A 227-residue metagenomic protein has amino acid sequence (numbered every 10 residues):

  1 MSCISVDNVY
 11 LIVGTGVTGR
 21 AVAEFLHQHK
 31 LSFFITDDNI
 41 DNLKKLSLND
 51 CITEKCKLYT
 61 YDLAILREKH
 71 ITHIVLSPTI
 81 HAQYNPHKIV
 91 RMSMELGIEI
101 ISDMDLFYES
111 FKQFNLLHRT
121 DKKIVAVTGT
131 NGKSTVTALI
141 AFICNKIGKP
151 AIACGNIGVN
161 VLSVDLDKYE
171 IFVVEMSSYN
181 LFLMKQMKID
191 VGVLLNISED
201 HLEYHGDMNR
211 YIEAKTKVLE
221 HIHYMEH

Functional and structural regions predicted by a protein language model:
M1-S102, L106: N-terminal leader/targeting and accessory segments in enzymes
I65-K69, P78, A82-H227: Phosphate-binding loop of NTP-binding sites
